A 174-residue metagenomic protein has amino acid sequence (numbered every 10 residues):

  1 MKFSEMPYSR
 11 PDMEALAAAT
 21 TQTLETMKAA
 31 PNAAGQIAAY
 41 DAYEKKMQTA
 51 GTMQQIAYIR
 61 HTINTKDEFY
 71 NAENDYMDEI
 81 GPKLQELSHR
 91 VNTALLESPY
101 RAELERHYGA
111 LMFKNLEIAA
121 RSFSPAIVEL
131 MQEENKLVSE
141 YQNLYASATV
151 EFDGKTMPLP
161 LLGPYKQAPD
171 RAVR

Functional and structural regions predicted by a protein language model:
M1-R174: A well-structured
